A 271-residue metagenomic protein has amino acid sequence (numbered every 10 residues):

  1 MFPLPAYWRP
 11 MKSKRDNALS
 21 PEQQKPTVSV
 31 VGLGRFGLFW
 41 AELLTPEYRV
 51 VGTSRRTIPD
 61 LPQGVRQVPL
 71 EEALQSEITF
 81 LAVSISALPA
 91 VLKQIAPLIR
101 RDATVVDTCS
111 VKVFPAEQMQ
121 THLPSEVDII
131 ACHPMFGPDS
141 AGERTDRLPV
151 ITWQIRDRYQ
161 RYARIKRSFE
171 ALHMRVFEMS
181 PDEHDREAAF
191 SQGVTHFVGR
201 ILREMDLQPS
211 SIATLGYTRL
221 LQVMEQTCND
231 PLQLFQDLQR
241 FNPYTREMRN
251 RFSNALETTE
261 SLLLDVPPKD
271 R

Functional and structural regions predicted by a protein language model:
K12-P69: NAD(P)+-binding Rossmann beta1-loop-alpha1 motif at the extreme N-terminus of oxidoreductases
R66-L70, F177-S180: Short acidic-hydrophobic, aromatic-tinged amphipathic segments that line or gate anion-handling sites
E71-I99: Rossmann-like NAD(P)-binding element
I99-P115: ADP-ribose/adenylate-binding Rossmann-like module
V111-R175: Rossmann-fold dinucleotide-binding core
R175-R271: An accessory alpha-helical subdomain
